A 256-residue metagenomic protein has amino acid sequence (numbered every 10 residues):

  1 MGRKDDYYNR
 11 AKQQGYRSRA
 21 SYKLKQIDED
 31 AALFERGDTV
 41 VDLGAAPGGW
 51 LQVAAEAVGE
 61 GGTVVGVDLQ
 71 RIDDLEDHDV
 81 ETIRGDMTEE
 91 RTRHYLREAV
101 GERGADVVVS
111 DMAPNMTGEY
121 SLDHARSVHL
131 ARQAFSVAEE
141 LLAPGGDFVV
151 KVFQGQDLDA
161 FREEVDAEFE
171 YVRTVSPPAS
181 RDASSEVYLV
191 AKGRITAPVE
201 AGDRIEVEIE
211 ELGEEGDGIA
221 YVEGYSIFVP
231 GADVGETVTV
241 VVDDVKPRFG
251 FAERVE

Functional and structural regions predicted by a protein language model:
M1-E256: SAM-dependent transferase fold signal centered on methyltransferase-like domains, encompassing both Class I
